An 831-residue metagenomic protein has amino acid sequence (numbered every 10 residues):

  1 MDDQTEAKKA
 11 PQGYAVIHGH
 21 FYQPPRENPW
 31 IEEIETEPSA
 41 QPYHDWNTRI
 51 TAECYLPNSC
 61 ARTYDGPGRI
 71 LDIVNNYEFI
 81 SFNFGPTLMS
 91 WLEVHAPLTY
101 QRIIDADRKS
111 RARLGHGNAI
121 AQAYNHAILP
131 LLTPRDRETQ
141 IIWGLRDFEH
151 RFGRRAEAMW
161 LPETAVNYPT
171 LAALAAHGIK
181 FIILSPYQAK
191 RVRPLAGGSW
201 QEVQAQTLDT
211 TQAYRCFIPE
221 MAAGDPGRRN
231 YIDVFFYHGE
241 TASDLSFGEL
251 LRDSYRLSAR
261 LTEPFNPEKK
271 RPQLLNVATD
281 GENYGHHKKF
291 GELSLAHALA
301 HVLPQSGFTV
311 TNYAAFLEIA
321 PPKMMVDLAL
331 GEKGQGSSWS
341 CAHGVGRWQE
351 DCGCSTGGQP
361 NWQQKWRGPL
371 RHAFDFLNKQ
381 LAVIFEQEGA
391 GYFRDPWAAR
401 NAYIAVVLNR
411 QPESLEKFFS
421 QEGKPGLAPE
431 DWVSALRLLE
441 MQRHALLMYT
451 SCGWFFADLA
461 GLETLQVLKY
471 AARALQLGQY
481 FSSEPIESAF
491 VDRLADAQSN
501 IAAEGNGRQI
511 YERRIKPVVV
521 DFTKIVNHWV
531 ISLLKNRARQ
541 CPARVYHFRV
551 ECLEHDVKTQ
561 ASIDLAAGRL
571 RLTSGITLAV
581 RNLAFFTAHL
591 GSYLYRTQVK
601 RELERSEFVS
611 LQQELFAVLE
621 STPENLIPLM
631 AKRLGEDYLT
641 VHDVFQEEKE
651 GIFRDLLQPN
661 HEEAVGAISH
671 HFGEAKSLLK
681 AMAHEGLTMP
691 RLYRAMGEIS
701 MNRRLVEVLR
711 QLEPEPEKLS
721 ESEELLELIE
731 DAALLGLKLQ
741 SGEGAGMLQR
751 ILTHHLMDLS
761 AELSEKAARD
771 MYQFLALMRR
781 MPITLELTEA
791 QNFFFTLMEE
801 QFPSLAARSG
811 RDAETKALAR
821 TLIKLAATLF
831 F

Functional and structural regions predicted by a protein language model:
D3-Y64, T87, W200-L534, A561 (+6 more regions): Active-site and substrate-binding clefts of carbohydrate-active enzymes
Y14-G19, Q23-P134, T139-Q140, E157-L161 (+1 more regions): Short, well-structured secondary-structure segments
L92-A96, Y187-A189, R193-T211, C216 (+1 more regions): Extended, Lys/Arg-enriched charged tracts that mediate electrostatic binding to polyanionic substrates
Q101-N118, I142, R154, A175-G224 (+2 more regions): Acidic, His- and aromatic-enriched active-site or binding-groove loops in soluble protein domains that engage sugars
R113-I128, R151-W160, I183-A189, I232-T241 (+2 more regions): Core alpha/beta catalytic barrel or barrel-like domain that forms the active/cofactor pocket in diverse metabolic
R137-L161, G224, T262-N276: CE4/NodB-like, metal-dependent polysaccharide N-deacetylase domain that modifies extracellular/periplasmic N-acetylated
E163-T170, A189-R193, E318-P322: Beta-rich nucleic-acid/ligand-interaction surfaces
L678-F831: Extended alpha-helical scaffold segments
